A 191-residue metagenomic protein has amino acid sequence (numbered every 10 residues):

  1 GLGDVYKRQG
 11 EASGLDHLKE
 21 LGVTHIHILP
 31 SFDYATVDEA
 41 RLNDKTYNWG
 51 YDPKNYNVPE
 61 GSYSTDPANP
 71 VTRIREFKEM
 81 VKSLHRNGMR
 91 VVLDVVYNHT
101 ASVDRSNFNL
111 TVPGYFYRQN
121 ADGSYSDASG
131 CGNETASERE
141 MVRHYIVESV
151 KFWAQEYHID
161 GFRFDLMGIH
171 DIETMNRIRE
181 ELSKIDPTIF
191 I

Functional and structural regions predicted by a protein language model:
L2-Y6: Short, small-residue-biased leader/transition segments that mark boundaries at the very start of proteins
K19-R73, N107: Aromatic-lined carbohydrate-binding/catalytic grooves of carbohydrate-active enzymes
G22-T24, N87-M89, D94, H158-D160 (+1 more regions): Short, well-ordered coil/turn segments that N-cap beta-strands
H27-D38, V95-D104, L166-D171: Short, solvent-exposed turn/loop segments enriched in Gly/Ser/Thr/Pro and often Arg
I28, Y56, L84, D94 (+2 more regions): Conserved, mostly hydrophobic/aromatic
D44, Y51, N87, L166-I191: Active-site-proximal helices and loops of the catalytic beta/alpha 8
P113-Q155, I178-E181: Catalytic cores of eukaryotic secretory-pathway lumenal/extracellular enzymes that build and remodel glycoconjugates
I146-H170: Active-site groove signature of glycoside hydrolases
